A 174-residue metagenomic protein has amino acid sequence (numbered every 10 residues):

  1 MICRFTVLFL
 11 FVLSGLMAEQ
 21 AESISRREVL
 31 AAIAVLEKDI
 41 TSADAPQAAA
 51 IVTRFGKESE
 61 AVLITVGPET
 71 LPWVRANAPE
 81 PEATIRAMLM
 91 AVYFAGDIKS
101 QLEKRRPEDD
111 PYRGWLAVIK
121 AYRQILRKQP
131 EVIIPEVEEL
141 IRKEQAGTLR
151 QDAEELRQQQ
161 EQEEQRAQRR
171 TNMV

Functional and structural regions predicted by a protein language model:
M1-C3: N-terminal secretory signal peptides that target proteins for export/translocation
F5-S14: Sec-dependent N-terminal signal peptides
G15-L16, A91: Short, low-complexity, intrinsically disordered N-terminal segments
E19-R54, V174: Immediate post-signal-peptide N-terminus of mature secreted/exported proteins
D44-R157: Mature extracellular/secreted ectodomains of secretory-pathway proteins
L156-A167: Long, compositionally biased, charged low-complexity segments
A167-V174: Short, solvent-exposed mixed-charge patches
